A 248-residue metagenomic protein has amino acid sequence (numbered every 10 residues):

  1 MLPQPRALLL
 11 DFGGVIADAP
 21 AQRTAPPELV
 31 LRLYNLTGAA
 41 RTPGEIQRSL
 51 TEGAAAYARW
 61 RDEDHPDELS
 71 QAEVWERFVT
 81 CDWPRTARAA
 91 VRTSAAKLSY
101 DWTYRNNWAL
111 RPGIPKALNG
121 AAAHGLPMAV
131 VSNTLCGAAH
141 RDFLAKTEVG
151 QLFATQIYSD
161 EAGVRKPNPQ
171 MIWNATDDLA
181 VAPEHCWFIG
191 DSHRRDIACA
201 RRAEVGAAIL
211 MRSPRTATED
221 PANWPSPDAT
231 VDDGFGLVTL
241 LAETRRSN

Functional and structural regions predicted by a protein language model:
M1-L8, D18-P20, R41-G44, P115 (+3 more regions): Asp-based, Mg2+/Mn2+-dependent phosphohydrolase catalytic module
F12-G13, R23-R61: Conserved phosphoryl-transfer catalytic core
P20-A25, W60-E68, A138: Short, flexible/disordered intra-domain loops and linkers
E28-R32, E52, E73-R77, K116 (+3 more regions): Alpha-helical elements of Rossmann-like donor-binding domains used by nucleotide-donor carbohydrate transfer enzymes
L36, F78-D82, D178: Alpha-helical structural context
Q47, E52-L98: A metal-dependent, Asp-based hydrolase signature
P66-L69, R88-R92, D101-M128, P169: Short, acidic loop-to-helix structural element flanking the phosphoryl-transfer center in phosphate-processing enzymes
L98-Y100, Q156-I157: Short beta-strands and strand-loop turn motifs
